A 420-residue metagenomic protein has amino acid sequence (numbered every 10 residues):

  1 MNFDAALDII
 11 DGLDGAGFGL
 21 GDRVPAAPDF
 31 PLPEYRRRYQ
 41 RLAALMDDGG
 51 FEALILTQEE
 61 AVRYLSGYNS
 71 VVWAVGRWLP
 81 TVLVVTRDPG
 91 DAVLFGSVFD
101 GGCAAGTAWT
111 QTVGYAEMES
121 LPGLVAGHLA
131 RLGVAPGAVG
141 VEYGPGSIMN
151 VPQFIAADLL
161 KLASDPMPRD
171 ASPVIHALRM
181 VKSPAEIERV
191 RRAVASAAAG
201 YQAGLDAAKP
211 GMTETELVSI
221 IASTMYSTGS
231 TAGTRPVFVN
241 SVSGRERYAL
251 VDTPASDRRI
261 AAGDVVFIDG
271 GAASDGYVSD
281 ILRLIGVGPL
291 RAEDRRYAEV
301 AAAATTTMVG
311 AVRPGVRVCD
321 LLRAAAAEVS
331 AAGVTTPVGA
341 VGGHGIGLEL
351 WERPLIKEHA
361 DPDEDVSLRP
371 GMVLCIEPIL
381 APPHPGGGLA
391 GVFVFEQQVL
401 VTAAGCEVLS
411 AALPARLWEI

Functional and structural regions predicted by a protein language model:
M1-I420: Active-site neighborhoods and metal-handling regions in enzymes and metal-associated proteins
